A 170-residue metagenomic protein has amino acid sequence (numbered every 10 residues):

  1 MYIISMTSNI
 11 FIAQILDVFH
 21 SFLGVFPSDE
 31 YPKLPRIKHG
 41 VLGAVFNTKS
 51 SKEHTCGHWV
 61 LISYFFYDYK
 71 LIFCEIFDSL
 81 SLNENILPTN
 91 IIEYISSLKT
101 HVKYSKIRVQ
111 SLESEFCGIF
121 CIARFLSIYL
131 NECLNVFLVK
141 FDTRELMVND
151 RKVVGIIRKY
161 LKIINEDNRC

Functional and structural regions predicted by a protein language model:
M1-G24, S111-I128, F141-M147: Cysteine-nucleophile protease catalytic domains, especially the papain-like/related folds used in DUB/UBL proteases
I10-F11, I86-N90, K152, I156: Exposed alpha-helical structural elements
Q14-D17, E93-S97, G155, K159-I163: Charged/polar, solvent-exposed surface patches and flexible loops
F19-R36: A short, well-structured beta->alpha microelement
H20, R36-H39, S114, R151: Compositionally biased, low-complexity repeat tracts
K38-E132: Cysteine protease-like catalytic core of ubiquitin/ubiquitin-like
R124-C170: Contiguous terminal or domain-adjacent regions that often encompass a lipid-handling module or interaction segment
